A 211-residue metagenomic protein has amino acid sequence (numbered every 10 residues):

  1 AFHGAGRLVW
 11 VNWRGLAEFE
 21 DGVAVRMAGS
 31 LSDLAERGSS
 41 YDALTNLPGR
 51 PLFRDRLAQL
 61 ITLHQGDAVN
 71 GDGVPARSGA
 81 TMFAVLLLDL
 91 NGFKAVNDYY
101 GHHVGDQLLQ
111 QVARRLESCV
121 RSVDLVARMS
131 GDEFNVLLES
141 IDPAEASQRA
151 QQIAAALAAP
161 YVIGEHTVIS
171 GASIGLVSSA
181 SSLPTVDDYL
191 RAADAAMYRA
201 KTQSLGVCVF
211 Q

Functional and structural regions predicted by a protein language model:
A1-F19, V23-V25: Per-ARNT-Sim (PAS) sensory domains and their PAS-associated C-terminal
G15-E18, S32, A159, V177: Output-coupling edge of small sensory domains
A17, L63, S118-V123, A155-T167: Short catalytic/binding micro-motifs of nucleotide second-messenger systems
V23-L34: PAS-family sensory domains
S32-S39, G49: PAS-associated C-terminal cap
T45-A84, N91-R121, A127-G131, N135-E139 (+3 more regions): Conserved long alpha-helical elements within nucleotide-processing catalytic cores of c-di-GMP signaling and class III
V126, Q152, A156, H166 (+2 more regions): Cyclic nucleotide signaling catalytic output domains
